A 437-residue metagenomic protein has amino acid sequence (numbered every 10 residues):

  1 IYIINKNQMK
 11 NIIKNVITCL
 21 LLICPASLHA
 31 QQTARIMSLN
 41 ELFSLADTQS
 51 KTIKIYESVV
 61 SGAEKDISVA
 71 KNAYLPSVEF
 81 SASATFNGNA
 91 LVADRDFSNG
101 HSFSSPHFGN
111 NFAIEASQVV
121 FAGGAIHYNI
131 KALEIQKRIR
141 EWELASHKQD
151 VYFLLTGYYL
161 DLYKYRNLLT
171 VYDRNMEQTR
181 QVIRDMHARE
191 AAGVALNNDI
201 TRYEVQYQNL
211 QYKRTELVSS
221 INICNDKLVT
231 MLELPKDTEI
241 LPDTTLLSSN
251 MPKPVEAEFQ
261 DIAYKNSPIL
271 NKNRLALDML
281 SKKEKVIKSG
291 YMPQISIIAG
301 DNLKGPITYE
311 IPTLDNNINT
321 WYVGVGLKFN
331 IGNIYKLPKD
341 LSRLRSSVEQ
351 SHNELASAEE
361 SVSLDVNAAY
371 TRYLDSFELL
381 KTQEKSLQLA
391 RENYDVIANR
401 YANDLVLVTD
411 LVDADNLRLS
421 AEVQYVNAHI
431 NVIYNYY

Functional and structural regions predicted by a protein language model:
I1, Q31-Q32, Q424-Y437: Acidic, low-complexity, intrinsically disordered peripheral segments
I3, M37-E41, D150-I262, R372 (+3 more regions): Periplasmic alpha-helical coiled-coil/stalk elements that build and connect Gram-negative outer-membrane
K6-I17: Bacterial N-terminal signal peptides that target proteins for export
L20, L28-S83, K236-D278, N330 (+2 more regions): Bacterial Sec-pathway N-terminal export signals of envelope proteins
Q31-R35, S81-Q118, D243-K253, K285 (+1 more regions): Small/polar, glycine/serine/threonine/aspartate-rich low-complexity segments that form flexible
S44-K54, S61-P76, P106, A113-A132 (+7 more regions): A glycine-/polar-enriched beta->alpha junction
I55-A70, H147, V151-T170, C224 (+3 more regions): Amphipathic alpha-helical coiled-coil segments
